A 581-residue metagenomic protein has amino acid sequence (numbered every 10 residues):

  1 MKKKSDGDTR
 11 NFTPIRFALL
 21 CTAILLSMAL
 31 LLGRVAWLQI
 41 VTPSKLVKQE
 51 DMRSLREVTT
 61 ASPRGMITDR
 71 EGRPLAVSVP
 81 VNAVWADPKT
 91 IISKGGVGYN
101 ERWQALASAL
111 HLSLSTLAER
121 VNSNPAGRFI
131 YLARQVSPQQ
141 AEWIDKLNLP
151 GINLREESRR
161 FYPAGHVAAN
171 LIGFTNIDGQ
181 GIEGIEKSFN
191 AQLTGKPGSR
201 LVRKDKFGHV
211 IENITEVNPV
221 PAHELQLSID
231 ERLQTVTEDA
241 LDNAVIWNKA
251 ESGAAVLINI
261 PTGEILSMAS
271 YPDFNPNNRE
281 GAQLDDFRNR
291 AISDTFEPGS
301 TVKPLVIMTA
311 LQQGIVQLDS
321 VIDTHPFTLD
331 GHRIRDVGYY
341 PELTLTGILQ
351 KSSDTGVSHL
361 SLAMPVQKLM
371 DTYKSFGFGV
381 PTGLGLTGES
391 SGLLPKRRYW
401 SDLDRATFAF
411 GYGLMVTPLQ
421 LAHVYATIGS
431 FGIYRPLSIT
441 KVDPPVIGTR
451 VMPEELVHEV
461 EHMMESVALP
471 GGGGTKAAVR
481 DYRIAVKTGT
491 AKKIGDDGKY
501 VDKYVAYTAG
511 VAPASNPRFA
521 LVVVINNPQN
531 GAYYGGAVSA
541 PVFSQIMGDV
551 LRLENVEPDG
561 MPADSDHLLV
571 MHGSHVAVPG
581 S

Functional and structural regions predicted by a protein language model:
M1-R279, Q367-G379, G388, I494-Y500 (+2 more regions): Periplasmic/cell-envelope proteins involved in peptidoglycan metabolism and beta-lactam response
A76, K204-I214, A255, N259-S300 (+3 more regions): Beta-lactam-recognizing serine transpeptidase/beta-lactamase-like catalytic domain environment
